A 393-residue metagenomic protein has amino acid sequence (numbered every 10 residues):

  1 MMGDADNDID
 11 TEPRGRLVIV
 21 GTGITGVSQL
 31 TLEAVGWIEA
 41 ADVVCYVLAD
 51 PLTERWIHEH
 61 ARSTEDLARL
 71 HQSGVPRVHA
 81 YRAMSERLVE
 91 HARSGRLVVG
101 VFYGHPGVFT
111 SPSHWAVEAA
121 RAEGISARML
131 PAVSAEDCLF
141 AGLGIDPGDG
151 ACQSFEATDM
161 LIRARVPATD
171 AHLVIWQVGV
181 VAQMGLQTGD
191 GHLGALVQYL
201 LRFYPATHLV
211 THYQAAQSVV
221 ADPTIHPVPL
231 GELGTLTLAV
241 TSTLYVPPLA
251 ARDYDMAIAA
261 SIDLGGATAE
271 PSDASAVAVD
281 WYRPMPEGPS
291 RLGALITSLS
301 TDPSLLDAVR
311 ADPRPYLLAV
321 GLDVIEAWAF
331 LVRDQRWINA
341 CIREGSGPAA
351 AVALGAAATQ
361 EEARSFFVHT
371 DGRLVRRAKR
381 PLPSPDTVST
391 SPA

Functional and structural regions predicted by a protein language model:
M2-S28, L32-L130, S242-T243, G265-M285 (+2 more regions): Class I S-adenosyl-L-methionine
M2-V20, W37, V43, R93 (+2 more regions): Beta-strand/loop-alpha-helix module characteristic of Rossmann-like adenine-cofactor folds
L52-W56, C138-L139, A308: Phosphate- and divalent-cation-binding pockets in alpha/beta enzyme and binding domains that engage nucleotide-derived
R96, I125, P205, S304 (+1 more regions): Short phosphate-binding/catalytic loops that engage adenosine nucleotides
Y103-G104, V178, A215, P313: Short, well-ordered beta-to-alpha junction loops that form the rim of enzyme active sites and present histidine/acidic
H114, V133-S134, P303: Alpha-helix N-cap/helix-start capping motif
A259-A393: Terminal, compositionally biased segments used for targeting/anchoring and flexible tails
